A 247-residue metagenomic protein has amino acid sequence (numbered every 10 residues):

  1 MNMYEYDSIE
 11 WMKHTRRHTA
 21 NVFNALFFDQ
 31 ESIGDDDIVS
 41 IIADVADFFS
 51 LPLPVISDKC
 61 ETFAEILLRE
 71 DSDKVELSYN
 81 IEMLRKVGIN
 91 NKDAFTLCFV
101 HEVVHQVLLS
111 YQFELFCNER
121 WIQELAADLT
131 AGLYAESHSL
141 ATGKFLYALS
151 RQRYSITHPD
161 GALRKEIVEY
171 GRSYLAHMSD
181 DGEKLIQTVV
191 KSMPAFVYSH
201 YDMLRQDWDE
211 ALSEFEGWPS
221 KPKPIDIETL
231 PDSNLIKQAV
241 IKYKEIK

Functional and structural regions predicted by a protein language model:
N2-E31, I42, L212-W218, K237-Q238 (+1 more regions): Short juxta-domain linker segments that transition from a proline/glycine-rich, charged coil into a short amphipathic
A25-V75: Auxiliary, metal-adjacent structural segments of Zn-dependent hydrolase domains
E31, F113-T130, Q152-T157: Active-site metal-coordination segments of metallo-dependent hydrolases
G34, I38, T96, Q123: Hydrophobic (often cysteine-bearing) scaffold residues that line and stabilize catalytic clefts of nucleotide/cofactor
I56-K92, V103-S110: Active-site scaffold of zinc-dependent metalloenzymes
E102-E119, L133-S139: Catalytic Zn2+-binding segment of zinc metalloproteases
H138-L149: Acidic/histidine metal-binding catalytic segments
I156-K247: Pan-zinc metallopeptidase signature
